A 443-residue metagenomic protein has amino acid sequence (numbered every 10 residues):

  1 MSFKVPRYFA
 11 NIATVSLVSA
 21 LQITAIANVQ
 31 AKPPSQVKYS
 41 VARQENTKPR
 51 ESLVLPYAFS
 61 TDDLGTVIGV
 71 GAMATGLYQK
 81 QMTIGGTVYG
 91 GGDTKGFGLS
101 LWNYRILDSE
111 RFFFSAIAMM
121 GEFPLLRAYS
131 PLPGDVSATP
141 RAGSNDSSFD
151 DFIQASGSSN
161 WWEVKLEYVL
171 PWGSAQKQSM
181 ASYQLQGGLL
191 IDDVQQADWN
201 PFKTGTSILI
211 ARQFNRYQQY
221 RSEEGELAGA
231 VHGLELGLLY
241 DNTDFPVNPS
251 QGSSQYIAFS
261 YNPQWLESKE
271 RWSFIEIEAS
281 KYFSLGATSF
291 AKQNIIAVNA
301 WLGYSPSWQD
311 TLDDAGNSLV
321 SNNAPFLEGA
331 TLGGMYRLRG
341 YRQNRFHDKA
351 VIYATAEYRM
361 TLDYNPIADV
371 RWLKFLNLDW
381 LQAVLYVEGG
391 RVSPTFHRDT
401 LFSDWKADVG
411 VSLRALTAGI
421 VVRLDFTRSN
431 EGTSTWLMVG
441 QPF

Functional and structural regions predicted by a protein language model:
M1-V41: Cleavable N-terminal export/targeting peptides
P33, Y39-S40, L126-A297, S393: Transmembrane beta-strand segments of outer-membrane beta-barrel domains in Gram-negative and organellar OMPs
R50-S52, L64-I68, D93-F97, S158-W162 (+9 more regions): Residues that define the transmembrane beta-barrel architecture of outer-membrane proteins
E51-S60, V70-A72, Q81-G91, F114-A116 (+5 more regions): Transmembrane beta-strand segments that form the barrel wall of outer-membrane beta-barrel proteins
P56, V70-A74, L99-N103, V164-L170 (+8 more regions): Residues on the lipid-exposed face of transmembrane beta-strands in outer-membrane beta-barrel proteins
Y78-I84, D108-F113, W172-Q176, D244-N248 (+3 more regions): Repeated loop/turn-to-beta-strand initiation elements of outer-membrane beta-barrel proteins
V88-V169, T288-M335, R345, T400 (+1 more regions): Outer-membrane beta-barrel translocator/channel fold
L234-L239, T243-L373: C-terminal outer-membrane beta-barrel translocator/porin domains of Gram-negative envelope proteins and their
